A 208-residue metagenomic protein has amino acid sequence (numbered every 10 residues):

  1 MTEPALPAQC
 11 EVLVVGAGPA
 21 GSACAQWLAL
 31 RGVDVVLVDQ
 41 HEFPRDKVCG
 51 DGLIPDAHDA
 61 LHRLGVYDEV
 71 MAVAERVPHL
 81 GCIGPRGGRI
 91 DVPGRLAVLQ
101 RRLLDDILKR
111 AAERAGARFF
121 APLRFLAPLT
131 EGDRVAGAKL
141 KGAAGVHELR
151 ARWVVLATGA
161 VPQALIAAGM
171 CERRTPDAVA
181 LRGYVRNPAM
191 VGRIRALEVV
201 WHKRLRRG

Functional and structural regions predicted by a protein language model:
P4-A20: Beta1/beta-strand and adjacent pyrophosphate-binding region of the FAD-binding site in flavoprotein oxidoreductases
P7, G88-R89, G145-E148: Short, mixed charged/polar active-site loops that provide acid/base catalysis or chelate metal/phosphate cofactors
A20, F43, V161: Conserved Rossmann-like nucleotide-cofactor binding loop
Q26-C49: Glycine-rich FAD pyrophosphate-binding loop
V33, V66, A117: Short phosphate-binding/catalytic loops that engage adenosine nucleotides
E42-V66: Conserved N-terminal glycine-rich FAD pyrophosphate-binding loop of Rossmann-like flavoproteins
H58-K109, P122: A conserved beta-strand/loop capping segment in the N-terminal third of enzymes that catalyze redox or closely related
E113-G208: Predominantly flavin-linked oxidoreductase catalytic cores and closely associated redox partners
